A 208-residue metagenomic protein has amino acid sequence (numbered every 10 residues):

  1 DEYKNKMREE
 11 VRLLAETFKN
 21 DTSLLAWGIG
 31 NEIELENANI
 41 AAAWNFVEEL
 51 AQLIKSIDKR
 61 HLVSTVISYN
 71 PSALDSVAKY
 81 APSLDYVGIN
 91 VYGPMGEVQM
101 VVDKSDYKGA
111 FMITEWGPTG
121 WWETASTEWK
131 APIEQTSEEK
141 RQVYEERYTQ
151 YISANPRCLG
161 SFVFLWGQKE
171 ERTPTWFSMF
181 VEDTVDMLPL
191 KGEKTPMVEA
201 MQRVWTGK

Functional and structural regions predicted by a protein language model:
D1-V87, E97-V98, S105-Y107: Active-site mouth of glycoside hydrolases
N31, I89, F111-E115: Active-site flanking residues adjacent to catalytic metal/cofactor-binding acidic residues
I33-L35, Y69-P71, G93, G117-G120 (+1 more regions): Active-site-proximal loop/turn and secondary-structure-junction residues that shape catalytic pockets, frequently
V91-G96, Q142-Y144: Short, glycine/acidic-rich beta->alpha junctions
V102-K208: Substrate-binding clefts and catalytic carboxylate motifs of secreted carbohydrate-active enzymes
